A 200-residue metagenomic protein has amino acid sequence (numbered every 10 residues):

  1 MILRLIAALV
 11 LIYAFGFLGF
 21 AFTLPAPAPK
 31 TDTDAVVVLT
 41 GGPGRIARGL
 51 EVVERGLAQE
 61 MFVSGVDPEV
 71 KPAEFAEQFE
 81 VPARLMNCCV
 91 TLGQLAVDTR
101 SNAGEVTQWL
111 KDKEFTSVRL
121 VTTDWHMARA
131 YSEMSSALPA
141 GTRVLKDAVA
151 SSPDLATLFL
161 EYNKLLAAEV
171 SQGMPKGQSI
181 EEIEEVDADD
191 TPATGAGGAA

Functional and structural regions predicted by a protein language model:
I2-L3, A199: Bacterial Sec-exported substrate-binding components of ABC uptake systems
L3-G19: Hydrophobic membrane-insertion alpha-helices, especially the h-region of bacterial N-terminal signal peptides
A7, V37, R48, K164-A167: Hydrophobic side chains within alpha-helical segments
A21-F159: A structural signal for short, hydrophobic/glycine-enriched beta-strand patches
V66, V81-N87, K164-S171, D189-T194: A general structural signal for short secondary-structure boundary/capping elements
T157-E181: A transmembrane-helix-recognition feature enriched in membrane-embedded lipid enzymes and envelope glyco-/phospholipid
P175-A200: Short linear elements at protein peripheries
